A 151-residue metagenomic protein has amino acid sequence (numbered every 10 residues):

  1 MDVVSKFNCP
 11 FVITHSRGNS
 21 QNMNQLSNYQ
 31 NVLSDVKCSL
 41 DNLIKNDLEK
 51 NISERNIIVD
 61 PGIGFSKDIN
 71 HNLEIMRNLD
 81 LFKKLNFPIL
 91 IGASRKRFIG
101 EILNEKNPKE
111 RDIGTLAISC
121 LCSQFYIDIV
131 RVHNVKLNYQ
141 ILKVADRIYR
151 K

Functional and structural regions predicted by a protein language model:
M1-K45, S66-K151: Active-site-adjacent loop and "lid" segments of alpha/beta metabolic enzymes
D41-N56: Phosphate/pyrophosphate-binding loops at sites that engage ATP/ADP/AMP, CoA/4′-phosphopantetheine, polyphosphate
I63: Active-site metal-binding loops of divalent metal-dependent hydrolases
